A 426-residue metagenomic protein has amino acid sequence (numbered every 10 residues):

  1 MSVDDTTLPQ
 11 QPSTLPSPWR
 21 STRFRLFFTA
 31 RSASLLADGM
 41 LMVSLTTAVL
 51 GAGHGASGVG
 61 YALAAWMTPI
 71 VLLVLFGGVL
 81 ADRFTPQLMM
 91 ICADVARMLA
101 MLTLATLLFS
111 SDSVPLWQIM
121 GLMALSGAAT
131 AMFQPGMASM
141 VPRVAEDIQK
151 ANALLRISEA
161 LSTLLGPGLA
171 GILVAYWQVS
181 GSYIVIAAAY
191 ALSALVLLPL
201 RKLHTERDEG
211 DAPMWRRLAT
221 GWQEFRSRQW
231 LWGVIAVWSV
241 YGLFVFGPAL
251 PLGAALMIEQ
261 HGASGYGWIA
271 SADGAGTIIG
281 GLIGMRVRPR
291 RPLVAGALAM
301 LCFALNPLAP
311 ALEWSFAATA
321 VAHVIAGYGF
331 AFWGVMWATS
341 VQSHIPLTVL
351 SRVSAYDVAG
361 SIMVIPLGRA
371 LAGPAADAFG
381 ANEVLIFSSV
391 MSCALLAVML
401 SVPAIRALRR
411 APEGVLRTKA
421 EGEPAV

Functional and structural regions predicted by a protein language model:
M1-V426: Alpha-helical transmembrane-bundle signature of multi-pass membrane transport and export proteins
